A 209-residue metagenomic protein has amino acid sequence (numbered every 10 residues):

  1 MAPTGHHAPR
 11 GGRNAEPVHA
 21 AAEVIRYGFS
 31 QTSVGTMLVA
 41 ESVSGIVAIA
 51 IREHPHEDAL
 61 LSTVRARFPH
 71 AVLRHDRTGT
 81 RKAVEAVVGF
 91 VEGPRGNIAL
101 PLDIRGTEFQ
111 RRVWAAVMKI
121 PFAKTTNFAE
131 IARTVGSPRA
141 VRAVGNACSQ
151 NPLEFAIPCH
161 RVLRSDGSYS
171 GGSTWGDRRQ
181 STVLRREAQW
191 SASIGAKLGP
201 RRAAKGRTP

Functional and structural regions predicted by a protein language model:
M1-R139, R186-P209: Basic nucleic-acid-binding alpha-helical/helix-turn surface characteristic of O6-alkylguanine DNA
R139-Q180: Short glycine/serine-rich loop segments
V183: Extended, alpha-helix-rich binding/interface surfaces that flank or overlap catalytic cores and mediate recognition
